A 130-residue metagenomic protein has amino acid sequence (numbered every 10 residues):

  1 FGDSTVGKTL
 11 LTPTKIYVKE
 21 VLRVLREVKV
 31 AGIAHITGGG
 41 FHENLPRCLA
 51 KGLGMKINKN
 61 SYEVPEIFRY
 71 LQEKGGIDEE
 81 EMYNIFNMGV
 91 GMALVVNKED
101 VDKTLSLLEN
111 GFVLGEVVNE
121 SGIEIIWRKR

Functional and structural regions predicted by a protein language model:
F1-R130: Glycine-/charge-enriched secondary-structure boundary and capping motifs
